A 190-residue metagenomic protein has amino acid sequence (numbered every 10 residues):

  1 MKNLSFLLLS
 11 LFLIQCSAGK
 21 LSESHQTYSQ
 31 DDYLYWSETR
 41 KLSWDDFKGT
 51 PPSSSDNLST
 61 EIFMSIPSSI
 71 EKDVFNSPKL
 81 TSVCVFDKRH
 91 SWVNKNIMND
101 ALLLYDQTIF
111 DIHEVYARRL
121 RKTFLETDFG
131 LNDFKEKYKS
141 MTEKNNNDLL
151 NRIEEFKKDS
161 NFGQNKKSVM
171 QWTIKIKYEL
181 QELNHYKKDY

Functional and structural regions predicted by a protein language model:
M1-H25: Bacterial Sec-dependent N-terminal signal peptides
F6, R89, E154: Residue-level marker of positions within ordered structural domains that often coincide with functionally constrained
L7, I70-K72, W92, M98 (+1 more regions): A generic structural micro-environment signature that highlights single residues at secondary-structure boundaries
E23-K48, P52, D56-S59, I66-N76 (+2 more regions): Metalloprotease/metallohydrolase-associated module, dominated by Zn2+-dependent proteases
P78-S82: Envelope-exposed proteins and targeting segments
V85-R121: Mid-length scaffold segments of soluble, non-membrane domains
